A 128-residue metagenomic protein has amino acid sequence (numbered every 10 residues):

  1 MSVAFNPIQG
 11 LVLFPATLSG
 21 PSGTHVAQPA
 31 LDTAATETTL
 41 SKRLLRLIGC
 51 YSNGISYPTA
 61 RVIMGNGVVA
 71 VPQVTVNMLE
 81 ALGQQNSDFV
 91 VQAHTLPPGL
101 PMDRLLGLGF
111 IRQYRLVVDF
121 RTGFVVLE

Functional and structural regions predicted by a protein language model:
M1-E128: Pepsin/retropepsin-fold aspartyl endopeptidases
